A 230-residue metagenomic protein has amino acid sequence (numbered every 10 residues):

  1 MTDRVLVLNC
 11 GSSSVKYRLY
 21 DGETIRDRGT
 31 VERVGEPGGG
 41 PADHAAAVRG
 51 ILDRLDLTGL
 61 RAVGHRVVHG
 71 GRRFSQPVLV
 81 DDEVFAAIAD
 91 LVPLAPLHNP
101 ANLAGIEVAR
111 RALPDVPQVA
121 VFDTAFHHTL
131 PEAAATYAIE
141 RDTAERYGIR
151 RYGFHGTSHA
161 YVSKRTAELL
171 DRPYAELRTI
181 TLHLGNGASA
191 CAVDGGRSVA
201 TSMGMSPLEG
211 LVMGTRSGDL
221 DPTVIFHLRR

Functional and structural regions predicted by a protein language model:
D3, P100-G105, L113-D115, T179 (+2 more regions): Non-transmembrane, aqueous-exposed alpha-helical and coiled segments at domain scale
V5-P41, G204: Short glycine-rich, Thr/Ser-proximal phosphate-binding strand/loop in the N-terminal lobe of ATP-dependent enzymes
V5-V7, A62-G64, V119, T179-H183: Short glycine-aspartate micro-motif
I25-G59, V84-H98: N-terminal phosphate-binding loop and adjacent alpha-helix
L55-H98, P117-V119, A125-T136: Short beta-strand-loop/turn "lid" adjacent to the catalytic site in phosphate-handling enzymes
A87-G105, R146-A160: A gly/proline- and charged-residue-enriched helix-loop-helix capping module
T129-L228: Glycine-rich phosphate-binding loop of actin/hexokinase-like ATP-binding domains
